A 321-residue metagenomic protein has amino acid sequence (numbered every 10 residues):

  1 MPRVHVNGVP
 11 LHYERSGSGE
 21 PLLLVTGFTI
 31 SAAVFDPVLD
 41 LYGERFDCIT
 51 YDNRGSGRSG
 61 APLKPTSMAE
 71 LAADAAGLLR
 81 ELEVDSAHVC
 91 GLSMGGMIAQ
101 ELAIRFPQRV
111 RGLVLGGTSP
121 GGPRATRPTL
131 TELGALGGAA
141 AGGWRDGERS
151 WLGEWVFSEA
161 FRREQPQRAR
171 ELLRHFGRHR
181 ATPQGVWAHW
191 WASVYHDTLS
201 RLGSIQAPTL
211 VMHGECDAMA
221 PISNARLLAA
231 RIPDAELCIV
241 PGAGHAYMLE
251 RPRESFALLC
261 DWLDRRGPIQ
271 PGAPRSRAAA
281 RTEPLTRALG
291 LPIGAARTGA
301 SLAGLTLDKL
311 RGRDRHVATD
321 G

Functional and structural regions predicted by a protein language model:
V6-G60: Conserved HGGG/HGGXW glycine-rich cap/lid loop of the alpha/beta-hydrolase fold
I49-C90: Active-site loop/oxyanion-hole signature of alpha/beta-hydrolase fold enzymes
G91, G95, A99: Gly/Ala-rich beta-loop-alpha elbow adjacent to hydrolase catalytic centers
I104, R111-A141: Flexible "cap/lid" loop of the alpha/beta hydrolase fold
R124-A125, D146-V194, S200-R201: Conserved alpha/beta-hydrolase catalytic His-Asp/Glu region
I205, V211-H213, D217: Short beta-strand/loop motif that positions the catalytic acidic residue of the alpha/beta-hydrolase fold
A218-N224: Conserved alpha/beta-hydrolase "acid-adjacent" motif
A235-G321: Catalytic active-site module of serine/aspartate enzymes centered on a nucleophile-bearing elbow/loop
